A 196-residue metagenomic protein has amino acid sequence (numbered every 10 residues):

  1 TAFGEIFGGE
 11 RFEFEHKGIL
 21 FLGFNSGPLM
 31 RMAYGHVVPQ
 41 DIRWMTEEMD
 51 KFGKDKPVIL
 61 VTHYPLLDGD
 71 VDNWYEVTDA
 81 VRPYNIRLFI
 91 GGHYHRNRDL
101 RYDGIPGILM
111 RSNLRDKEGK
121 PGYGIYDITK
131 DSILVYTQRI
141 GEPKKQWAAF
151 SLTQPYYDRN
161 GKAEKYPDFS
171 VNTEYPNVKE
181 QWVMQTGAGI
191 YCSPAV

Functional and structural regions predicted by a protein language model:
T1-P57, E76-L88, R96-M110, D116-T129: Extended active-site neighborhood of metal-dependent phosphoesterases/phosphodiesterases
E10, G189-I190: Beta-rich catalytic cores
H63, H93-H95: Histidine-centered divalent metal-coordination motifs
L66-V71, R115-K117: Acidic-and-aromatic substrate-binding clefts and catalytic sites of carbohydrate-active enzymes
I105-V171: Binuclear metal-dependent phosphoesterase catalytic core
N160-T186, C192: Aromatic (tryptophan-biased) beta-strands that constitute blades/sheets of beta-rich domains
